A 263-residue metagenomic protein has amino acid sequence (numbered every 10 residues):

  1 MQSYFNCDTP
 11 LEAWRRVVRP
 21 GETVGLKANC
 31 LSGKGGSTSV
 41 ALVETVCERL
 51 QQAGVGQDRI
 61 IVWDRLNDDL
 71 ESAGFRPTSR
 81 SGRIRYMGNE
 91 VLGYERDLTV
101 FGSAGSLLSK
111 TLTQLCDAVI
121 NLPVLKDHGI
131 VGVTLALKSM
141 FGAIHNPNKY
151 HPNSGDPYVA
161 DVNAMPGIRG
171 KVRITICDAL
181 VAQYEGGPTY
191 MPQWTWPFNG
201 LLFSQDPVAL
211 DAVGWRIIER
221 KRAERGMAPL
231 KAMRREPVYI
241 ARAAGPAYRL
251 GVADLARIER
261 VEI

Functional and structural regions predicted by a protein language model:
M1-I263: N-terminal and secondary-structure boundary signal
